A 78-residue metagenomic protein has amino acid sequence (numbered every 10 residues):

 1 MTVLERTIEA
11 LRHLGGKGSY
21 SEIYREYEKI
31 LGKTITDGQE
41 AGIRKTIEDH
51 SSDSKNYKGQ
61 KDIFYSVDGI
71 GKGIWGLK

Functional and structural regions predicted by a protein language model:
M1-L14, S21, E28-K78: Phospho-regulated, low-complexity intrinsically disordered regions of nuclear gene-regulatory and chromatin-associated
